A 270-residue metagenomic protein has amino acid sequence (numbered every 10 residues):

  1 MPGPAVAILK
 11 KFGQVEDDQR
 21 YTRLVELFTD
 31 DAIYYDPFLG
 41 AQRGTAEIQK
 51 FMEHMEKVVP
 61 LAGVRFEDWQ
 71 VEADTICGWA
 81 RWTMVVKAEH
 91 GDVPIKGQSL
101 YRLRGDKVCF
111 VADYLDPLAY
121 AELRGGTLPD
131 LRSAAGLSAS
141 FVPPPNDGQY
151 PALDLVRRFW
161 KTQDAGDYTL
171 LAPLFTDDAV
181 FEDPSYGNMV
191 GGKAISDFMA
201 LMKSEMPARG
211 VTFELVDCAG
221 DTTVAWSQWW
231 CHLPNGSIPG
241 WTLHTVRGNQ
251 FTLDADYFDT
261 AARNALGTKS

Functional and structural regions predicted by a protein language model:
M1-S270: C-terminal and inter-domain tail/linker signature
